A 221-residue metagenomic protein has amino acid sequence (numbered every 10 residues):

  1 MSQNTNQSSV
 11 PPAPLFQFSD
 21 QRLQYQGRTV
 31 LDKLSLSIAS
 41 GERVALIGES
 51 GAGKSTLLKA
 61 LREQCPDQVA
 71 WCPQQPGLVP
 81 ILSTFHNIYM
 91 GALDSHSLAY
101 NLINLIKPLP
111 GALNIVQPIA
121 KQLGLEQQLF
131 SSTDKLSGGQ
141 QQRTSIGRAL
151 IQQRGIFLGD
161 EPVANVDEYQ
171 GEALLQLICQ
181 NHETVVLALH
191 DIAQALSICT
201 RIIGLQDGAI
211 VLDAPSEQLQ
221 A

Functional and structural regions predicted by a protein language model:
L102-Q128: Conserved ABC ATPase "signature" region
S132-L136, Q140: Conserved ABC ATPase signature
I146: Hydrophobic anchor residue at the start of the ABC signature
F157-D160: Catalytic Walker B motif of ABC-type/P-loop ATPase nucleotide-binding domains
L189-H190: H-loop/switch region of ABC-family ATPase nucleotide-binding domains
A195-S197: A short, surface-exposed alpha-helical micro-motif characterized by mixed small hydrophobic and charged/polar residues
A209-A221: Conserved beta-strand-loop-alpha-helix hinge in the C-terminal portion of ABC ATPase nucleotide-binding domains
